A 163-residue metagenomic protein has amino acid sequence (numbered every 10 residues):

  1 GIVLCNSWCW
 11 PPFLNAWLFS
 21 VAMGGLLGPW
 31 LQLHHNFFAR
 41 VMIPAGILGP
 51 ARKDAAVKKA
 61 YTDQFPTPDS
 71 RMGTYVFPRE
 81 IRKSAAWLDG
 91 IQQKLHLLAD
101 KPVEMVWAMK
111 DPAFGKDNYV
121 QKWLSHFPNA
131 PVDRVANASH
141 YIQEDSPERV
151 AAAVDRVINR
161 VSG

Functional and structural regions predicted by a protein language model:
G1-L33: Flexible "cap/lid" loop of the alpha/beta hydrolase fold
N6, Y61, T74, M105-A108 (+4 more regions): Generic structural signal for small/hydrophobic residues in well-ordered secondary structure, especially within
W10, A113-F114, Y141-D145: A short, basic/aromatic alpha-helical/loop segment that forms part of the nucleotidyl-sugar donor-binding site
F13-L18, M72, D117-Y119, D145-P147: Short aromatic-enriched loop/helix-cap "lid" or pocket-rim segments at secondary-structure transitions that line
F13-N15, L33-L97: Conserved alpha/beta-hydrolase catalytic His-Asp/Glu region
G25, H96-A99, P128, P147: Proline-centered flexible-loop/turn and helix-kink motifs
P102-A138: Conserved loop-alpha-helix segment in the C-terminal half of the alpha/beta-hydrolase fold that carries the catalytic
P128-G163: Catalytic active-site module of serine/aspartate enzymes centered on a nucleophile-bearing elbow/loop
